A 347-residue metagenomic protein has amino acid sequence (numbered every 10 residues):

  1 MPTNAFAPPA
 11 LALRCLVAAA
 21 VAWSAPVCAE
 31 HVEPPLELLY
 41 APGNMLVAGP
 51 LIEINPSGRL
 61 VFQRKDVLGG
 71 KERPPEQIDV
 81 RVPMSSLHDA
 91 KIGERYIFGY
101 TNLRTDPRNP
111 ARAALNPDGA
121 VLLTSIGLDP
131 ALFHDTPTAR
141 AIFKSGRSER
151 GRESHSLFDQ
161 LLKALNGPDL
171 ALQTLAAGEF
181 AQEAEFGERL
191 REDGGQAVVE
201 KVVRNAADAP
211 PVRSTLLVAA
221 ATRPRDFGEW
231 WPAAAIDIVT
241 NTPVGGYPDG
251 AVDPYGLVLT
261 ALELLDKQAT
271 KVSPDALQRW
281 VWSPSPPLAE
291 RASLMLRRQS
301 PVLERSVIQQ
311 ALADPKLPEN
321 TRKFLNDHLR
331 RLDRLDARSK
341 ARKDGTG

Functional and structural regions predicted by a protein language model:
M1, M295, H328: Short acidic/histidine-centered micro-motifs embedded in hydrophobic/aromatic stretches that mark compact functional
M1-L16: Bacterial N-terminal signal peptides that target proteins for export
A19, S24-P26: N-terminal signal peptide c-region/cleavage motif recognized by signal peptidases
V27-R204, P211-I238, G250, A276-W282 (+3 more regions): Transition segments tied to proteolytic processing and entry into folded domains
N205-A206, G245: Low-complexity "stalk/linker" and mucin-like segments enriched in Ser/Thr/Pro/Ala/Gly
N241-G256: Acidic, Ser/Thr- and Gly/Pro-rich intrinsically disordered linkers and low-complexity segments that flank or connect
G256-Q310: Intrinsically disordered, low-complexity segments enriched in Gly and acidic/Ser/Thr residues that form flexible
